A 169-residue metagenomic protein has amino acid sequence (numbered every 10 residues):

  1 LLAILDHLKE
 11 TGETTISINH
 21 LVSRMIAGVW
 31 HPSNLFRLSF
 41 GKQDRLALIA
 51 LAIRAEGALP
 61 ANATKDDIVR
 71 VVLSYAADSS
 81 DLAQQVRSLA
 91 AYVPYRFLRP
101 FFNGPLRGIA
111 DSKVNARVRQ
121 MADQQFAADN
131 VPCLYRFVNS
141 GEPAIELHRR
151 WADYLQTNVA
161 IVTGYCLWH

Functional and structural regions predicted by a protein language model:
L1-H169: Mixed-charge, low-complexity interaction segments
